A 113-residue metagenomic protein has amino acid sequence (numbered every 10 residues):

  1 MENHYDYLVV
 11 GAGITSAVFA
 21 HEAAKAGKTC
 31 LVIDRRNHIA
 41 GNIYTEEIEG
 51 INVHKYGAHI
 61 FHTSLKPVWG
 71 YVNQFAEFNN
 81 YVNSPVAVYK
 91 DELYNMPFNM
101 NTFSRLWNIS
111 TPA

Functional and structural regions predicted by a protein language model:
N3-V32: N-terminal Rossmann-like FAD-binding beta1-loop-alpha1 element of flavoenzymes
V9-G11, H38-I39, K55: Short glycine/serine/threonine-biased micro-segments
I14, G41-N42, A58, E92: Gly/Ser/Thr-rich helix-start
I14-T15, N37-A40, N101: Short, solvent-exposed loop/turn segments at secondary-structure junctions
S16-V18, T45-E46, M96: Basic, gly/Ser/Thr/Pro-rich low-complexity segments located predominantly at protein N termini
V18, A40, T63: Residues that form or flank phosphate/diphosphate-binding pockets in enzymes that use nucleotide phosphates
H21-E49: Glycine-rich FAD pyrophosphate-binding loop
E49-A113: Dinucleotide-binding Rossmann-like beta1-alpha1 core, especially the glycine-rich loop that anchors the ADP
